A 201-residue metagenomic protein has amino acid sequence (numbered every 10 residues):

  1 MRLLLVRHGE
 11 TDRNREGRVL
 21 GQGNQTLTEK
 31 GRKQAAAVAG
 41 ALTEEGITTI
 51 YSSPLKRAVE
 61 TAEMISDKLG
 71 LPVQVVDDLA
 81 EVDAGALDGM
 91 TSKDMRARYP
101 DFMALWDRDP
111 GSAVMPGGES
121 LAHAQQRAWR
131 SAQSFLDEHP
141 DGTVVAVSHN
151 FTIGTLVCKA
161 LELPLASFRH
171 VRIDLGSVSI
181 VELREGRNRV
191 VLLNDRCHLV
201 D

Functional and structural regions predicted by a protein language model:
M1-L4, T49: Extreme N-terminal starter segment of soluble prokaryotic enzymes
R2, V38, L71, V75 (+4 more regions): Acidic, low-complexity terminal tails and accessory targeting/binding regions of phosphate-metabolizing enzymes
E10-I65, V114-W129: Loop-to-helix element that buttresses phosphate recognition and phosphoryl-transfer chemistry
T11, T152-I153: Short active-site segment of divalent metal-dependent hydrolases/proteases that encodes the spacing between
A36-M103: Phosphate-coordination/substrate-recognition cap region in phosphate-metabolizing enzymes
M64, T155, K159: Active-site signature of alpha/beta-hydrolase-fold catalytic machinery across serine- and Asp/Cys-nucleophile hydrolases
H149: Short basic (Lys/Arg) and small-residue
